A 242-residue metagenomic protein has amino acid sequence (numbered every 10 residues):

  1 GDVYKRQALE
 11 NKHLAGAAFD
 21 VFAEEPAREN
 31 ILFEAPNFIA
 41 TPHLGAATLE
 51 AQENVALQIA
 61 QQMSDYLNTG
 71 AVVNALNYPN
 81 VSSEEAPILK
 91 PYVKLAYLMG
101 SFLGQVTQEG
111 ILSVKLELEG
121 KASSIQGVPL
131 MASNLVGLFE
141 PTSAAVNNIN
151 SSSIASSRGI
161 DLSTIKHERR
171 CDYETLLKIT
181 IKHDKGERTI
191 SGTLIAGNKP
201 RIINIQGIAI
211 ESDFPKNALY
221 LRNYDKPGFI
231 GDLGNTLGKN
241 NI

Functional and structural regions predicted by a protein language model:
D2-V106, P141-S143: Rossmann-like dinucleotide-binding domain for NAD(H)/NADP(H)
N77-I242: A conserved regulatory-domain signal marking ACT and ACT-like small-molecule sensing domains and adjacent regulatory
